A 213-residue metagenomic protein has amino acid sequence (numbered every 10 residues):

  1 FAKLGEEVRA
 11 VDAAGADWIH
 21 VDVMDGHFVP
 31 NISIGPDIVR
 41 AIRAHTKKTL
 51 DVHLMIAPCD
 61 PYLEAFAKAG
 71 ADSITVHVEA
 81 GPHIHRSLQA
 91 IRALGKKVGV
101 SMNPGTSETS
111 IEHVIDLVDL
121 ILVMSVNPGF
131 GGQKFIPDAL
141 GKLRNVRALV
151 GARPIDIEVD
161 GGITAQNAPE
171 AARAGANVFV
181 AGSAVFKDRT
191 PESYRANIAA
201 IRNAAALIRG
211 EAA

Functional and structural regions predicted by a protein language model:
F1-T75, E79-H83, A90-V100, I111-V118 (+7 more regions): Conserved N-terminal beta1-alpha1 strand-loop-helix module at the mouth
H20, E158-V159: Generic enzyme active-site microenvironment
A71, G175-V178: Conserved acetyl-CoA-binding loop of GNAT-fold acetyltransferases
L88-A90, T106: Predominantly soluble domains enriched in secretory-pathway, periplasmic, or organellar proteins
S101-G105: Short gly/ser/thr-rich secondary-structure transition/capping motifs
V126-P128: Short glycine-rich anion-binding loops that position phosphate/pyrophosphate groups of nucleotides and phosphorylated
G162-A174: Acidic, divalent-metal-coordinating active-site segment for phosphoryl/phosphodiester hydrolysis, typified by short
